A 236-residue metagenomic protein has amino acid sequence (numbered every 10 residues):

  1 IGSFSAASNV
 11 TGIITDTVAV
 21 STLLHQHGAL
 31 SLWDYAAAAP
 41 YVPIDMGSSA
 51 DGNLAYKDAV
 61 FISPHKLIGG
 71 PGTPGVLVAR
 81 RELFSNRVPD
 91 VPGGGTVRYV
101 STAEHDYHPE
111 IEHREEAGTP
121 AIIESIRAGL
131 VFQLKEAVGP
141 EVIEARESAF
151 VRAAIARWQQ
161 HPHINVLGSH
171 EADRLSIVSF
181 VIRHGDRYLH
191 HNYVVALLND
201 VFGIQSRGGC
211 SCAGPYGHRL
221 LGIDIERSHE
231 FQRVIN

Functional and structural regions predicted by a protein language model:
I1-N236: Pyridoxal 5′-phosphate
